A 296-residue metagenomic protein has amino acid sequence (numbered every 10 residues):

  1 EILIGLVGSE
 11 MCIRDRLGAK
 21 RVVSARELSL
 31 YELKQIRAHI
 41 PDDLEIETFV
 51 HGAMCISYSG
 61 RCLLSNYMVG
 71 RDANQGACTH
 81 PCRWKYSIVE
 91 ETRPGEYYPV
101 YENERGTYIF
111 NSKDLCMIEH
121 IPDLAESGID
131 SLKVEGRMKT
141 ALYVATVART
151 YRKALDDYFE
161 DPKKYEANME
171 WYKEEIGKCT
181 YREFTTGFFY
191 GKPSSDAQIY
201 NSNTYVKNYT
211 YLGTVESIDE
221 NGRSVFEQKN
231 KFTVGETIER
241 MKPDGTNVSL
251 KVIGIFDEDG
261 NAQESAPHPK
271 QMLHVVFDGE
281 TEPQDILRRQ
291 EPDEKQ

Functional and structural regions predicted by a protein language model:
E1-I13: Single conserved hydrophobic/aromatic residue that forms the stacking wall/gate of nucleotide- or nucleobase-binding
S9, L17, Y31: Glycine/proline-rich, positively charged, aromatic-decorated active-site loop/lid region on the catalytic face
K20-V23, E27-Q296: Surface-exposed amphipathic alpha-helical tracts and adjacent flexible/coil segments at the periphery of soluble enzymes
